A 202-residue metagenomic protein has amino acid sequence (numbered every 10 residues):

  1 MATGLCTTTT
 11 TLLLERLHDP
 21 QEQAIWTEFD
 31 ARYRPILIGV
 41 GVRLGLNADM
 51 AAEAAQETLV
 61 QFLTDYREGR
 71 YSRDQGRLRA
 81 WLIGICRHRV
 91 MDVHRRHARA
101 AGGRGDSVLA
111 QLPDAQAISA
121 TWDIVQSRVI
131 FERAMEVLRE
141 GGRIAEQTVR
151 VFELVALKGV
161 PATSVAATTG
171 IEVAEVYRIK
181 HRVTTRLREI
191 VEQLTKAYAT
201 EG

Functional and structural regions predicted by a protein language model:
T3, A52, V93-A115, K196-G202: Short, basic/polar amphipathic helix motif occurring as a linker/hinge flanking DNA-binding modules in transcription
T7-L14, D30-A31, I38, A48-E68 (+2 more regions): Conserved RNAP core-binding helix
H18-D19, R43-L46, E57-G76, R96-A98: Sigma70-family region 2
D19-G39: A short, charge-rich alpha-helical start-of-domain segment used by transcription regulators
F29-D30, V137-S164: Short amphipathic alpha helix immediately N-terminal
Y66-G84, V173, R178: Short, aromatic/basic-enriched loop-to-helix "N-cap" motif that marks the start of an alpha-helix at regulatory
E68-R70, I83-R104: Arg/Lys-rich amphipathic alpha helix in sigma70-family domain 2
M91, A145, A162-Q193: DNA-recognition helix of helix-turn-helix
